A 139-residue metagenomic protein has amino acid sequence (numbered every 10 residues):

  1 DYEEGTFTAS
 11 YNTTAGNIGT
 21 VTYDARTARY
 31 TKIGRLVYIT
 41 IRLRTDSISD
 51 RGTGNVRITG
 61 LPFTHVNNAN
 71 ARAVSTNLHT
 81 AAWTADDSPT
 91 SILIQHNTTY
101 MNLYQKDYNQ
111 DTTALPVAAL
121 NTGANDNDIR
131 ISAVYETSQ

Functional and structural regions predicted by a protein language model:
D1-Q139: Surface-exposed molecular-recognition determinants
